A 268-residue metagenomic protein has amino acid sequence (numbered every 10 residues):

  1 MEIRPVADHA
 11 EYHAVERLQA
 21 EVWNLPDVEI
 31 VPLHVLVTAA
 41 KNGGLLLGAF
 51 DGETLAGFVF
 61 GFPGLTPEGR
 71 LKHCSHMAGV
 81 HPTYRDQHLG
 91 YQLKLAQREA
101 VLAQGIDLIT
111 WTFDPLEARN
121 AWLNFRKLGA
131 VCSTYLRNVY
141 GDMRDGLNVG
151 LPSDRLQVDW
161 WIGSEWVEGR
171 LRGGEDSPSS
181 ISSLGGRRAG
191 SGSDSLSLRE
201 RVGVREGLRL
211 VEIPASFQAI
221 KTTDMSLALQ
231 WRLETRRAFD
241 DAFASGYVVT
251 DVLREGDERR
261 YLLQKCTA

Functional and structural regions predicted by a protein language model:
I3-P82, L253-E255: A conserved beta-strand-loop-helix scaffold within acyl/acetyltransferase catalytic domains
D8-E21, V167-D176, L184: A short, well-structured alpha-helix characteristic of acyl/acetyltransferase catalytic modules
L71-P82, R209-T223: Conserved acetyl-CoA binding element of GNAT-fold acetyltransferases
D86-V101, N120, E234: Conserved acetyl-CoA-binding loop-helix of GNAT-fold acetyltransferases
V101-D114: Conserved GNAT acetyl-CoA-binding A-motif
T112, W122, G129-N148, D251-R254: Conserved catalytic-core motifs of GNAT/GCN5-like acyltransferases
N138-G169, Q264-T267: C-terminal "cap" of GNAT-fold acetyltransferases
R187, E200-R201: Glycine-biased, low-complexity coil/linker segments
